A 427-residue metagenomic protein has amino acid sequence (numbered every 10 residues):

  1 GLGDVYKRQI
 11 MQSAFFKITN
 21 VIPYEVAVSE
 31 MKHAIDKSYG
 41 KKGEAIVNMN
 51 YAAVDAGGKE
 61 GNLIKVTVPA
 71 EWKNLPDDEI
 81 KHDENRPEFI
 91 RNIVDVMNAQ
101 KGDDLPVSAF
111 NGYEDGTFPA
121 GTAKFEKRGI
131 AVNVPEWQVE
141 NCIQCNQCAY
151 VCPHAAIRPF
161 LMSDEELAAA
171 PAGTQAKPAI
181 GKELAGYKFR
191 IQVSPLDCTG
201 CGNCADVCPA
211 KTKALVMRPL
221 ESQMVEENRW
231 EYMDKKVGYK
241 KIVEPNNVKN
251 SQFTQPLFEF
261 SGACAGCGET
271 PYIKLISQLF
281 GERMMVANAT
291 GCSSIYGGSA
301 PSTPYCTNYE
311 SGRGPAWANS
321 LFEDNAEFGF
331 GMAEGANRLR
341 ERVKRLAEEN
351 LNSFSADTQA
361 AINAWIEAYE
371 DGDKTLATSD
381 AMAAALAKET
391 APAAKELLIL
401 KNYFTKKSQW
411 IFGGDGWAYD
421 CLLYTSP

Functional and structural regions predicted by a protein language model:
L2, C201-G202: A short glycine-leucine-enriched loop at secondary-structure breakpoints that most characteristically corresponds
L2-Q9, Y424-P427: Conserved small/polar residues in nucleotide/adenosyl-binding loops
Q12-N20: Alpha-helical support elements that line or immediately flank enzyme active sites and cofactor-binding pockets
V21-V26: Phosphate-handling active-site elements
A27, M31, G40-C198, A205-W410 (+2 more regions): Ferredoxin-type iron-sulfur electron-transfer modules and their immediate structural context
D420: Acidic donor-binding/catalytic loop of UDP-sugar-dependent glycosyltransferases, especially processive GT2
